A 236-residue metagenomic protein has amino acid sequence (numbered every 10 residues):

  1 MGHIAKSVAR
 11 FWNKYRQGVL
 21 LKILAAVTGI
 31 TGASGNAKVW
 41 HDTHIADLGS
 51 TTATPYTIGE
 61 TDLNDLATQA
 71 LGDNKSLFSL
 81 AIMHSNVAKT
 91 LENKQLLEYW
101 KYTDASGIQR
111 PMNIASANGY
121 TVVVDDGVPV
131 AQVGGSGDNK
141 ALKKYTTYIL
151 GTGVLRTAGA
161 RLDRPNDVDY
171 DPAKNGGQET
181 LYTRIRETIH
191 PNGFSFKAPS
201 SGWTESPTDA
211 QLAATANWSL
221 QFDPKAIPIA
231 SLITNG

Functional and structural regions predicted by a protein language model:
M1, N64-N93: Structured, hydrophobic secondary-structure cores that serve as assembly/anchoring elements
M1-N36, N74-S76, A81-I82, Y170-G193: Long, contiguous amphipathic alpha-helices that act as assembly "spine/axial" helices in icosahedral shell and virion
A5-N13, N64-T68, I233-G236: Short, well-ordered alpha-helical packing segments
R16-L20, L63, V87: Charged, low-complexity, helix-prone segments enriched in Lys/Glu/Asp/Gln
V27-A70: Surface-exposed, low-hydrophobicity beta-strand/loop segments enriched in small/polar/acidic residues
D47-T61, D65, E92-G236: Sequence/fold signature of self-assembling virion shell proteins
